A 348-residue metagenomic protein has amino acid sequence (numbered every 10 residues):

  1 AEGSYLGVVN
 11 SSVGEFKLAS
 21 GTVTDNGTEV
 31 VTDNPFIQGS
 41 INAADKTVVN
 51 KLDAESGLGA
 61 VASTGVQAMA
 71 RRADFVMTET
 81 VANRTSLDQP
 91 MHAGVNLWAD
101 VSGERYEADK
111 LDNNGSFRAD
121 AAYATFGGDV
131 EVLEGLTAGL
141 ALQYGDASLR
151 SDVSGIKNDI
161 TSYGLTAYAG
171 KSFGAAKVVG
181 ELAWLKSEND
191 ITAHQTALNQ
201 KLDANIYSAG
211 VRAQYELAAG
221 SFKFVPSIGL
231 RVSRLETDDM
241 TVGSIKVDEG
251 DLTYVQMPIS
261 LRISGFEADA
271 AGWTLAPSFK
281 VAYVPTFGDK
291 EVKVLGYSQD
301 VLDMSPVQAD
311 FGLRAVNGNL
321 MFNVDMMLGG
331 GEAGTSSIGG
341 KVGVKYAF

Functional and structural regions predicted by a protein language model:
E2-N42, L52, H92-F348: Membrane translocator/pore-forming domains, dominated by Gram-negative outer-membrane beta-barrels
G39-V95: Outer-membrane beta-barrel biogenesis signature
